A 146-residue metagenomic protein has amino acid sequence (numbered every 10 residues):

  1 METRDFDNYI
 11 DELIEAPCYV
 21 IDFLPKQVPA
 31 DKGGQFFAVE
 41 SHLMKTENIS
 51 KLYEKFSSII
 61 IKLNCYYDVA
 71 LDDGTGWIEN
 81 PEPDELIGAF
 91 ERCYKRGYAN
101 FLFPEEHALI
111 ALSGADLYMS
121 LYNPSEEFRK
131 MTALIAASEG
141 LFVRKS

Functional and structural regions predicted by a protein language model:
M1-Y118, N123-S146: Structured alpha/beta or helical-core interaction and ligand-binding surfaces enriched in interleaved
